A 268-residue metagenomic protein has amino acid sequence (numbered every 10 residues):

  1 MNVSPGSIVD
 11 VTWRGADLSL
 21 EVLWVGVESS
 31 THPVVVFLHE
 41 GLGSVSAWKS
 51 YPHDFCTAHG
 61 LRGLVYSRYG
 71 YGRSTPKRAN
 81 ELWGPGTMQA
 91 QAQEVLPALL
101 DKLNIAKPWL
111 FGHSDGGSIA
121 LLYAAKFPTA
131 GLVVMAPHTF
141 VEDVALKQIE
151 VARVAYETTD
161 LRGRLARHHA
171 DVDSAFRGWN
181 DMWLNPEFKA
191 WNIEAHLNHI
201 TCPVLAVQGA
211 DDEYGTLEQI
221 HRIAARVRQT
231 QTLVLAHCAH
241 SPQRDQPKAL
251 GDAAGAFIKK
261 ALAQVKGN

Functional and structural regions predicted by a protein language model:
G15-G26: A short loop-to-beta-strand scaffold at the N-terminal edge of the catalytic core in hydrolase folds
G26-K77: Conserved HGGG/HGGXW glycine-rich cap/lid loop of the alpha/beta-hydrolase fold
V65-K107: Active-site loop/oxyanion-hole signature of alpha/beta-hydrolase fold enzymes
A106-E142: Conserved hydrolase catalytic core segment
W179-H196: Active-site nucleophile elbow and catalytic-triad environment of alpha/beta-hydrolase enzymes
I200, A206-Q208: Short beta-strand/loop motif that positions the catalytic acidic residue of the alpha/beta-hydrolase fold
A210-G215, H240: Acidic catalytic loop of the alpha/beta-hydrolase fold
A236-N268: Catalytic active-site module of serine/aspartate enzymes centered on a nucleophile-bearing elbow/loop
